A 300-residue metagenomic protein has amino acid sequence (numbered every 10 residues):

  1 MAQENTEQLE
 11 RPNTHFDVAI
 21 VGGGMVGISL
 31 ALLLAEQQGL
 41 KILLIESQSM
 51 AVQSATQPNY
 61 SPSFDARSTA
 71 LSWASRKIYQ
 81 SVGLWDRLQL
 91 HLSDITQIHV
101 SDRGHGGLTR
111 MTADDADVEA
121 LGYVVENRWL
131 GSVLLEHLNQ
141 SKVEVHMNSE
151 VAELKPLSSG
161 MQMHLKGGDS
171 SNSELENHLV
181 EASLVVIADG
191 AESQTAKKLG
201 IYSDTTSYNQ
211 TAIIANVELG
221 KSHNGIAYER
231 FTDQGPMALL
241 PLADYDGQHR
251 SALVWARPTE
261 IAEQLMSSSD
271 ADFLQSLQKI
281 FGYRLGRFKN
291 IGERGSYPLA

Functional and structural regions predicted by a protein language model:
M1-H15: A short, basic/flexible loop-to-alpha-helix module at the beginning of a structural domain
N13-L44: N-terminal Rossmann-like FAD-binding beta1-loop-alpha1 element of flavoenzymes
V26, M50, E192: Conserved Rossmann-like nucleotide-cofactor binding loop
A35-R67: Glycine-rich FAD pyrophosphate-binding loop
S61-D102: N-terminal FAD cofactor-binding segment of flavoenzymes
H91-K198, T206-T211: Conserved N-terminal helical subregion
E192-A227, D233, M237, R257-I261 (+2 more regions): Central beta-strand plus flanking loop segment that forms part of the substrate or channel wall within the catalytic
E263-A300: FAD/FMN-dependent oxidoreductases across multiple families
